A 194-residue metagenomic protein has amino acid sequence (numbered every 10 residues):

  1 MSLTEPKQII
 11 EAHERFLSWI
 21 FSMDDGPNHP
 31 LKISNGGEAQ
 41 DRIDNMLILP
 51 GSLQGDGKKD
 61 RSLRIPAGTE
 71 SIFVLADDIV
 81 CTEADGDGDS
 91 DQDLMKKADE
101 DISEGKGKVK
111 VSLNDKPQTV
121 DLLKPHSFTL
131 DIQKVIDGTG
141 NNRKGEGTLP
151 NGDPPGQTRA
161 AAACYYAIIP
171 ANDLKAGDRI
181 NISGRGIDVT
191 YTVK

Functional and structural regions predicted by a protein language model:
M1-L47, V189-K194: N-terminal segment immediately downstream of the Sec signal-peptide cleavage site in secreted/extracellular proteins
K32, D44-G55, A160-C164: Alpha-helix-centered segments that form part of catalytic cores
I48-N142: Extracellular-facing segments of soluble proteins and assemblies that are Gly/Ser/Thr-biased and enriched in aromatics
G68-I72, C164, D188: Intrinsic-disorder/low-complexity, polar/charged segments enriched in Ser/Thr/Lys/Arg/Asp/Glu/Gln
Q133-I169: Aromatic sugar-binding surface patches on proteins that engage polysaccharides or sugar-phosphate polymers
A160-A161, G184-G186: Mature, structured extracellular domains of secreted fungal proteins
I168-G177: Surface-exposed, short loops/turns at beta-strand junctions within beta-sandwich domains
A176-R185: Short, aromatic- and glycine-rich surface loops/edge beta-strands on solvent-exposed regions
